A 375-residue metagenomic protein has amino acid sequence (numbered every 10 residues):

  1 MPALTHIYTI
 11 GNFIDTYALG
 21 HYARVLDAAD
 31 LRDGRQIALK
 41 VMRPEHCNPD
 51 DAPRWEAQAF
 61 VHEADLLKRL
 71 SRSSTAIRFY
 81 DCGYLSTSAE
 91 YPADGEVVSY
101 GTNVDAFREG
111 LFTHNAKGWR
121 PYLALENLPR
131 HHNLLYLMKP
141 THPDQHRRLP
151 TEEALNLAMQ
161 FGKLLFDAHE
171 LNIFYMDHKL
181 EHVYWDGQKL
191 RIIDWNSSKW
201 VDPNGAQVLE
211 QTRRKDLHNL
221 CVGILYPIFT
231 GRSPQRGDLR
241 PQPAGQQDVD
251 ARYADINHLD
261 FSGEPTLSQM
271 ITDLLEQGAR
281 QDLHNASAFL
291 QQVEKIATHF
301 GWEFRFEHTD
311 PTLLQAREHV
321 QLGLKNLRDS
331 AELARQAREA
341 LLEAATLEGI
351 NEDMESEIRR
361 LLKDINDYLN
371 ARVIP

Functional and structural regions predicted by a protein language model:
P2-R32: ATP-binding glycine-rich phosphate-binding loop
Y22-R69, T75-I77, D81-Y91: ATP-binding glycine-rich loop module of kinase domains
D81-R148: Conserved structural core of kinase catalytic domains
L157-A158: Activation segment signature within eukaryotic-like protein kinase domains
L165-W185: Catalytic-loop of the protein kinase fold
E181-W195: Conserved protein kinase catalytic/activation segment
R191-L267: C-lobe/activation-segment region of protein kinase-like
Q277-E303: Terminal C-lobe "cap" of eukaryotic-type protein kinase domains
